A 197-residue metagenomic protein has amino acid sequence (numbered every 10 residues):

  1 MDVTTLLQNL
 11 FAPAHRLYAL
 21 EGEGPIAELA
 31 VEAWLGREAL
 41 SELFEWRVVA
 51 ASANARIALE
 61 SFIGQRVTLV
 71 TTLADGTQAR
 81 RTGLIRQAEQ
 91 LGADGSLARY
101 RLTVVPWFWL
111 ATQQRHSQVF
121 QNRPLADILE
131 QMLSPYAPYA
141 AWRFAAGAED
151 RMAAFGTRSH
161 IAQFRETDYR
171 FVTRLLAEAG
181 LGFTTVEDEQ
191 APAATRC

Functional and structural regions predicted by a protein language model:
M1-C197: Amphipathic alpha-helical and helix-coil boundary elements used as assembly and membrane-proximal scaffolds
